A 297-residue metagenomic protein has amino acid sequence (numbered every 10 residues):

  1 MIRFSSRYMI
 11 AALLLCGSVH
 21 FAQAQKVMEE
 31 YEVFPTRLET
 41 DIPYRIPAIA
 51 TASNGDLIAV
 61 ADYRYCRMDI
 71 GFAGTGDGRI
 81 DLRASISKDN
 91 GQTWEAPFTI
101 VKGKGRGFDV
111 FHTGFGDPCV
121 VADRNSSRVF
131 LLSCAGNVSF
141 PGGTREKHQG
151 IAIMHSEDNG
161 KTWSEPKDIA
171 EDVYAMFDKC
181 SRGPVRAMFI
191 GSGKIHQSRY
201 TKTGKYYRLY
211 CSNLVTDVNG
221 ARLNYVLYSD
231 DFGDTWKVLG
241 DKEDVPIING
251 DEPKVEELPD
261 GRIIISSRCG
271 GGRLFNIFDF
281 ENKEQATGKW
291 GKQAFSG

Functional and structural regions predicted by a protein language model:
M1-K26: Bacterial Sec-dependent N-terminal signal peptides
Q25-G297: Asp-box/BNR beta-propeller blade signature and adjacent active/binding-site loops in extracellular glycan-interacting
